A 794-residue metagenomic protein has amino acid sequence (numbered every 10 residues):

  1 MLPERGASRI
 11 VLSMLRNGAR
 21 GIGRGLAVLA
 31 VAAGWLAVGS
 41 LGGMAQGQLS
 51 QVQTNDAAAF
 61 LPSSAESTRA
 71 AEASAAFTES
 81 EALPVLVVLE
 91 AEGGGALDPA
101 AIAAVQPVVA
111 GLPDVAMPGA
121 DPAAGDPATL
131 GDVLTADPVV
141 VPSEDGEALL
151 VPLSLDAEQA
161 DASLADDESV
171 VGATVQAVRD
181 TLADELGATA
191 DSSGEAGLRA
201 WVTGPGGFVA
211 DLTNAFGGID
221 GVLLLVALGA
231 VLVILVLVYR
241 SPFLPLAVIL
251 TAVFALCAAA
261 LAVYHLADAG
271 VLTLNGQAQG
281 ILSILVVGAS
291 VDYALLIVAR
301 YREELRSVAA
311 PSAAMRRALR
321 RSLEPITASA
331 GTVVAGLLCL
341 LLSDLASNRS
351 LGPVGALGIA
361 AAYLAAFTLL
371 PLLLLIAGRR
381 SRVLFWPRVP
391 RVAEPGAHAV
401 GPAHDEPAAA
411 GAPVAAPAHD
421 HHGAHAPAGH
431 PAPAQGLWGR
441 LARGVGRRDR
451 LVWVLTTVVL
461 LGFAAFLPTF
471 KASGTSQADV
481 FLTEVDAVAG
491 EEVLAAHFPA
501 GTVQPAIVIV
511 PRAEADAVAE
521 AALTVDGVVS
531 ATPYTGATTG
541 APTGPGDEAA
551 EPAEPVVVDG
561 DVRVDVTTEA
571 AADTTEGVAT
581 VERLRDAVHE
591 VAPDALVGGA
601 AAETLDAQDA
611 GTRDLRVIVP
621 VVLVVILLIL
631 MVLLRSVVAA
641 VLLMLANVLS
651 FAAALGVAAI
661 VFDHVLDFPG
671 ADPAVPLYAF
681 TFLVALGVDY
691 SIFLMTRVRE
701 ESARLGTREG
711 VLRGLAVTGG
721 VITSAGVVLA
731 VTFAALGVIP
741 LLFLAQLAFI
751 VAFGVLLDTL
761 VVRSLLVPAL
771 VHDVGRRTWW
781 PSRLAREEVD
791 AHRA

Functional and structural regions predicted by a protein language model:
M1-Q53, D166-A472, A592, A601-A794: Membrane-embedded transmembrane helical bundles of large multi-pass transporters/channels
S63-A82, G94-T203, T469-H664, F668-G670 (+1 more regions): Structured non-transmembrane domains adjacent to transmembrane bundles in polytopic membrane proteins
V85-G93: Extracellular/periplasmic ligand-binding regions of membrane signal-transduction receptors
V88, P152-S154, A299: Short beta-strand segments
A91, L461-G462, T538-T539: Short secondary-structure capping/turn micro-motifs that flank functional sites
